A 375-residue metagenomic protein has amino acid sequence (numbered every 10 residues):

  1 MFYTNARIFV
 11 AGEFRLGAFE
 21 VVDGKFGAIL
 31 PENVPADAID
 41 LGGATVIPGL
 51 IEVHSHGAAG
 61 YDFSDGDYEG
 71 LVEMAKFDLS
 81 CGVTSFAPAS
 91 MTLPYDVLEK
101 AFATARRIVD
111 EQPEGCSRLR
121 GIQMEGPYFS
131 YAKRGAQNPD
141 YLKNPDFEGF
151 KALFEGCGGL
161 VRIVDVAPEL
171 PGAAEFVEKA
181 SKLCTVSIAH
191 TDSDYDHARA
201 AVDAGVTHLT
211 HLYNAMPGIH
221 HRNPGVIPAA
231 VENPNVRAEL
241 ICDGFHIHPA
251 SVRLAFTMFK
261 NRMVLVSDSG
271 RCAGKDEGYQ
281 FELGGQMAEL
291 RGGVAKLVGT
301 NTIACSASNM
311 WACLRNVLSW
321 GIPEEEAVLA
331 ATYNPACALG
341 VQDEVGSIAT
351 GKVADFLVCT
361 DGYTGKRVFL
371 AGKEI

Functional and structural regions predicted by a protein language model:
M1-T4, I8-I47: Histidine-rich, glycine-flanked metal-binding segment
G43, M124, A180, L209 (+2 more regions): Conserved, mostly hydrophobic/aromatic
T45, V53, F63-R118, Y141-G156 (+1 more regions): Alpha-helical scaffold segments that flank or form the walls of functional sites
L50, G57-G66, A87-V97, A215-V231: Active-site loop-to-helix "anion-binding N-cap" substructures in soluble metabolic enzymes
H56, V72-A101, S117-S130, C157-E169 (+4 more regions): Divalent metal-dependent hydrolysis catalytic cores, especially in the metallo-beta-lactamase
K76-A87, Y131-G158, V202-L212, M216 (+3 more regions): Active-site gating loops and adjacent loop-to-helix segments of metal-dependent hydrolytic enzymes
E155-D276: Active-site core of metal-dependent hydrolases
P228-A238, F256-S267, A273-V358: His/Asp/Glu-enriched, well-ordered alpha-helical/loop segment that forms or immediately abuts the divalent-metal
